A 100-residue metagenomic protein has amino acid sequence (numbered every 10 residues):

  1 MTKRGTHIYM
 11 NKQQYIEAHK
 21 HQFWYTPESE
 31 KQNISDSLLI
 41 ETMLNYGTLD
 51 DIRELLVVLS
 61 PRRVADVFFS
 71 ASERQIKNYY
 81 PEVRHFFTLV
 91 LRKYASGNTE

Functional and structural regions predicted by a protein language model:
M1-E100: Long, compositionally biased intrinsically disordered regulatory segments in eukaryotic proteins
